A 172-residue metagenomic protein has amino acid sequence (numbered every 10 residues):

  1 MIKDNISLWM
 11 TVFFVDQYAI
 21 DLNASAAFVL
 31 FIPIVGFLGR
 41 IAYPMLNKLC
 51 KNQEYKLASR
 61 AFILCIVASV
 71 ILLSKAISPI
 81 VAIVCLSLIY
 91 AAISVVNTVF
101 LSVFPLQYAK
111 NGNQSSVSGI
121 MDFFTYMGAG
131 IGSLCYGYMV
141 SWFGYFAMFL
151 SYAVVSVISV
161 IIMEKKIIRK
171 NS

Functional and structural regions predicted by a protein language model:
M1-R40, N97: Extracytoplasmic gate region of multi-pass secondary transporters
V12, T98-Y108: Intracellular helix-loop hinge segments at the cytoplasmic ends of transmembrane helices in 12-TM rocker-switch-type
G39-N52, V140: Helix-to-loop junctions at the C-terminal end of transmembrane segments in multipass secondary transporters
I41-M45, L134, I161: Residue-level hotspots within transmembrane alpha-helices of multi-pass secondary transporters
Q53-F100: C-terminal transmembrane helical hairpin of 12-TM major facilitator-type secondary transporters
Y108-W142: A late C-terminal transmembrane helix in Major Facilitator Superfamily
Y136-S156: A membrane-interface helix-boundary motif in multi-pass transporters
